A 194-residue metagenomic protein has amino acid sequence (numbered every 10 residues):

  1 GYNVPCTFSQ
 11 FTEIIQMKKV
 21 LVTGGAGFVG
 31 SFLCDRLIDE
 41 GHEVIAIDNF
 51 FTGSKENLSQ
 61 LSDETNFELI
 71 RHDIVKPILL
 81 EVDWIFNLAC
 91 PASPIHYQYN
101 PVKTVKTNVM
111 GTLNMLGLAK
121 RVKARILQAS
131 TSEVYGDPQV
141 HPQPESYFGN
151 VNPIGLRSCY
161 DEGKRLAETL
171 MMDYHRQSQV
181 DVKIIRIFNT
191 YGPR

Functional and structural regions predicted by a protein language model:
Y2, T7-P193: N-terminal Rossmann-like NAD(P)+-binding domain of SDR-like oxidoreductases, especially those catalyzing
